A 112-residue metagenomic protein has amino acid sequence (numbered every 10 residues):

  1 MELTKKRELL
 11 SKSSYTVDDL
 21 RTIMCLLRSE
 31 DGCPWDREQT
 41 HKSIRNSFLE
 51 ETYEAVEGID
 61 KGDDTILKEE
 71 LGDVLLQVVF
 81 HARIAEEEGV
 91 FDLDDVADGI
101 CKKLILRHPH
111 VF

Functional and structural regions predicted by a protein language model:
M1-E70, L76-F112: Flexible "arm" and connector segments at domain edges
